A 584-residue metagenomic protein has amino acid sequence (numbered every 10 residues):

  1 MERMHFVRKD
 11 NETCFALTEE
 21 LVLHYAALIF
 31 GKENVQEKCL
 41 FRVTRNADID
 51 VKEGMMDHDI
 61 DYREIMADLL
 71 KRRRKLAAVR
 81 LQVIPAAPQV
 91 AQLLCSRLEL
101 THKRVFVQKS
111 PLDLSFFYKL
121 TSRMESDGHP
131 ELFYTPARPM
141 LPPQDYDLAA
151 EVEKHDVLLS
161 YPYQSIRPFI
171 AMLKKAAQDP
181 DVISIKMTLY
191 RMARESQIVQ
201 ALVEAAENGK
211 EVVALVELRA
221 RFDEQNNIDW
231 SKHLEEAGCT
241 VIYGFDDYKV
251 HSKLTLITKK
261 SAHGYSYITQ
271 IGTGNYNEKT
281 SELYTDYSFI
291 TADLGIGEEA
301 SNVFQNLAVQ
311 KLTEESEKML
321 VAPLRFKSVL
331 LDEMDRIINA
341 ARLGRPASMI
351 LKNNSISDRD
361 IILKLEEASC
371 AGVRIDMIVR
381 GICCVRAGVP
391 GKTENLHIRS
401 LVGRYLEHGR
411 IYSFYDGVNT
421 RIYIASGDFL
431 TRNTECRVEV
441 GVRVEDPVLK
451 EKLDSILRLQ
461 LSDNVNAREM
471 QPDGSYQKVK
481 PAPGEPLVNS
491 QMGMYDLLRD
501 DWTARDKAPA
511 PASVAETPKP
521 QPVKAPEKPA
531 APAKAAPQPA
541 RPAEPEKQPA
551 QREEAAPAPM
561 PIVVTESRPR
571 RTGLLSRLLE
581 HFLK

Functional and structural regions predicted by a protein language model:
M1-M349, E367, A371, C383-Y405 (+1 more regions): N-terminal localization/anchoring segments of enzymes in phospholipid and broader phosphate metabolism
R359: Active-site glycine- and acidic-residue-rich loops that bind and position anionic ligands or nucleotide-like cofactors
R374-I378: Hydrophobic alpha/beta core scaffold segments
